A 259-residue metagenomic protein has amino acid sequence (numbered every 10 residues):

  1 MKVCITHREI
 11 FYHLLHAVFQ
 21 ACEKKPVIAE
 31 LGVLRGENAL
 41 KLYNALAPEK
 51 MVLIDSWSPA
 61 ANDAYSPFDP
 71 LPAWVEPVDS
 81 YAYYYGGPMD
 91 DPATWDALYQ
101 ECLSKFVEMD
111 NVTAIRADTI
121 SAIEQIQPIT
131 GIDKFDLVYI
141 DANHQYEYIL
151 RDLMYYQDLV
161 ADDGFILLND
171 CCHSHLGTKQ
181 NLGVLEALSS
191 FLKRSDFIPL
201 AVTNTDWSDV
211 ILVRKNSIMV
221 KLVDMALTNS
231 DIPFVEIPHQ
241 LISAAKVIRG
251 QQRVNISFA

Functional and structural regions predicted by a protein language model:
K2, Y12, H16-A259: S-adenosylmethionine/decaboxylated-SAM
H7-F11: N-terminal pre-P-loop "Q-motif" helix
